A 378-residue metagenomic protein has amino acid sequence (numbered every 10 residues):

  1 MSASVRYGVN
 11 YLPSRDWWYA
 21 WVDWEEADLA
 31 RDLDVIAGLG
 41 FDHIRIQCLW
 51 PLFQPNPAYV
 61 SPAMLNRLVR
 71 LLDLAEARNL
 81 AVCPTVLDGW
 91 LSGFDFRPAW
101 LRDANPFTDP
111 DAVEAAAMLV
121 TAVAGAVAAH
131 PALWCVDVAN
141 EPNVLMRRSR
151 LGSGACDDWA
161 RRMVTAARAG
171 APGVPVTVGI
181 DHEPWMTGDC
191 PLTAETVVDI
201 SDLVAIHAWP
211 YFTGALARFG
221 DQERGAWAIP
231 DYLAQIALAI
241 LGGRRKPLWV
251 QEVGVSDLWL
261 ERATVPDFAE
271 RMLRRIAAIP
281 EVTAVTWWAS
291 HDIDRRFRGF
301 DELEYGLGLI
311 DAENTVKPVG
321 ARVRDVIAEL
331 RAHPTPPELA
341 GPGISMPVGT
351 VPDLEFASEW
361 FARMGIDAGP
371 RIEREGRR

Functional and structural regions predicted by a protein language model:
S2-S201, G243, V285: Active-site mouth of glycoside hydrolases
A20, A116, R271, R275 (+1 more regions): Aromatic-rich peripheral "rim/lid" segments of glycoside hydrolase catalytic domains that contact and position glycan
W24, R218-G225, T264-F268: Short, surface-exposed loop/helix-turn segments at secondary-structure junctions that function as lids/hinges flanking
V60-L68, P191, W227-L233, V265-R271: Charged helix-capping and loop-helix junction motifs
A104-V113, Q222-L233, G308-E313: A short acidic, glycine-rich active-site loop that binds or catalyzes chemistry on phosphate/adenosine moieties
T121-G125, A237-L238, L273: Generic structural signal for well-ordered alpha-helical scaffold segments
G154-D158, R162, A171-L258, T283 (+1 more regions): Glycoside hydrolase catalytic-domain groove-lining segments
L258, A263-A277: Surface-exposed substrate-engagement region within the catalytic domains of secreted or surface-exposed extracellular
